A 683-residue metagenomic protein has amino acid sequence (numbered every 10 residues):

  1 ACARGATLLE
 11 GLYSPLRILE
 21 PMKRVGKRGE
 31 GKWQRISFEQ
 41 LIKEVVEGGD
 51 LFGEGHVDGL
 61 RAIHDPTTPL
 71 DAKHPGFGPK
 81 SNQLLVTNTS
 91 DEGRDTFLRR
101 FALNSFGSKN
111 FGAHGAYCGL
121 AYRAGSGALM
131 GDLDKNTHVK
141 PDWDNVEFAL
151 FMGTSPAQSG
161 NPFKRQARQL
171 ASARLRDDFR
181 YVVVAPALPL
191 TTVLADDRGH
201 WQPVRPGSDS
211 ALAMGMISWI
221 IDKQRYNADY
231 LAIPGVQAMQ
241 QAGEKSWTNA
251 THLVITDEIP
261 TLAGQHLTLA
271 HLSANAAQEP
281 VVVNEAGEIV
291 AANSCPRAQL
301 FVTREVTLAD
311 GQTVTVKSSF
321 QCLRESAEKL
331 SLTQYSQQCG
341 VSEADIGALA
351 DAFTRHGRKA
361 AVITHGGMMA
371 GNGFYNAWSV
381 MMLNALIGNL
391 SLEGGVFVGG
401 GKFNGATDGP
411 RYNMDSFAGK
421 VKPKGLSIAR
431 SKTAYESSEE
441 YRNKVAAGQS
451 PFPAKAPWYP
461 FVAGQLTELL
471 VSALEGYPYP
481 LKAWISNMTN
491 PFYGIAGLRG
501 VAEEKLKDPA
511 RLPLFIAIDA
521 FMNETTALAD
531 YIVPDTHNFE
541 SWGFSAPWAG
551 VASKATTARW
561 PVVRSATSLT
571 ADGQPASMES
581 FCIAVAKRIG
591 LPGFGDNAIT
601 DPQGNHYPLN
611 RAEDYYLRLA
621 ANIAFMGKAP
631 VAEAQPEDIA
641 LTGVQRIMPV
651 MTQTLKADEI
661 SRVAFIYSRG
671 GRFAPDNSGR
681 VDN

Functional and structural regions predicted by a protein language model:
A1-A228, I233-P296, L300, T333-Q334 (+6 more regions): N-terminal export/assembly segments and adjacent metallocofactor-ligating motifs of anaerobic energy-metabolism
H56-L60, N227-L231, A360, S391-V398 (+1 more regions): Flexible, glycine/charged-enriched surface loops at secondary-structure junctions
L84-E92, Q334-V341, T364-N372, G400-G405 (+1 more regions): Conserved short loop/turn motifs at secondary-structure junctions
L98-V184, A211, A298-T307, S319-E325 (+4 more regions): Extended redox/cofactor-interaction regions of prokaryotic respiratory oxidoreductases
L190, E524, A529-V562: Flexible glycine/proline-rich, aromatic-decorated loop/lid segments
P234-Q237, A352-F353, V396-T407, A598-Y615: A glycine-rich phosphate-binding loop feature that marks nucleotide/adenosyl-phosphate handling sites
I346-R358: Core structural elements
T557-Q645, P649-V650: Long, C-terminal catalytic modules of enzymes
